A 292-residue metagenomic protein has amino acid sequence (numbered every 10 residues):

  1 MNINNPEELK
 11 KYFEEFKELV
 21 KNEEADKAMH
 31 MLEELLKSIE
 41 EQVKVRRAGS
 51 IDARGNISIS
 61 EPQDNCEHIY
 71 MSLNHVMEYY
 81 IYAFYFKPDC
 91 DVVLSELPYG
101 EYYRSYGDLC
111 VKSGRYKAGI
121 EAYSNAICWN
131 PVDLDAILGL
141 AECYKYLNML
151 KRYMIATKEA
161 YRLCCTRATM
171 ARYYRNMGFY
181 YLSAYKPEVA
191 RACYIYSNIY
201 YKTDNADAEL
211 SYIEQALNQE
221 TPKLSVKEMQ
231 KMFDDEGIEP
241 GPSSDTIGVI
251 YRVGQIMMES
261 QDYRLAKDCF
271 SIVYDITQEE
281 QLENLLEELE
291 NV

Functional and structural regions predicted by a protein language model:
E40, L97, P131, C165-A168 (+2 more regions): Short coil turns that delineate tetratricopeptide repeat
I57-D89, N148-A156, G178-A192, E214-P240 (+1 more regions): Alpha-helical linker/edge segments of TPR/alpha-solenoid repeat scaffolds and analogous pre-/post-domain helices
Y102, A136, M170-Y173, A206-D207 (+2 more regions): TPR alpha-solenoid repeat register
